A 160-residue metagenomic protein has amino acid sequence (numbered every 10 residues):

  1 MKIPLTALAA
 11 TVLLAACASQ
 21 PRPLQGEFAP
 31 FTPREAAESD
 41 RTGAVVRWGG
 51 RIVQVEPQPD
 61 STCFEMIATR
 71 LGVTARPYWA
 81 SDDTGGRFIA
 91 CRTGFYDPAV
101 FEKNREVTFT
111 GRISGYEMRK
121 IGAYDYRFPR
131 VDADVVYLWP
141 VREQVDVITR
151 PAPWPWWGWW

Functional and structural regions predicted by a protein language model:
M1-C17: Sec-dependent bacterial lipoprotein signal peptides
C17-W160: OB-fold and OB-like single-stranded nucleic-acid-recognition modules and their adjacent interaction interfaces
